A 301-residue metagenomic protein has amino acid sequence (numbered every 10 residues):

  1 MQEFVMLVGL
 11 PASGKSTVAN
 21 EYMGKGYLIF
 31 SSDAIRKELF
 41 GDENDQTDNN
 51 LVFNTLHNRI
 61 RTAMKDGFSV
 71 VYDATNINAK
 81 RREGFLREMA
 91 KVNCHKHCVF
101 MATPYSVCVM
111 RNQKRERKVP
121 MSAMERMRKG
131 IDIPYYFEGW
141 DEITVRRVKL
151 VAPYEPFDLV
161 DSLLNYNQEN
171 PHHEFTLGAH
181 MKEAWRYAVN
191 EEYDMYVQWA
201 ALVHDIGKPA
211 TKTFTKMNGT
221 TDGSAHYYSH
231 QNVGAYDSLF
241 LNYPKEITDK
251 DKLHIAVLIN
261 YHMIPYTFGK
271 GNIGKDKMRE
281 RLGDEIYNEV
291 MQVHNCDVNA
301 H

Functional and structural regions predicted by a protein language model:
Q2-V8, S13, E21, S106-P156: Conserved GTP-binding G-domain of TRAFAC-class P-loop NTPases and closely related GTPase folds
T17-F68: Conserved substrate/cofactor phosphate-moiety recognition/catalytic segment in nucleotide-dependent phosphotransferases
Y27-I29, K96-C98, E142-V145: Conserved beta-strand scaffold positions in the cores of enzyme catalytic domains, especially in NTP/NDP-utilizing
A34-R36, N76-N78, A102-V107, G207: Conserved nucleotide-binding/hydrolysis micro-motifs of P-loop NTPases
D48-K96: Glycine-rich phosphate-binding loop used to anchor ATP phosphates in small-molecule kinases, encompassing both
V92-R111: Conserved phosphate-donor/acceptor-positioning beta-strand/loop module used by diverse small-molecule
R146-G223: Acidic/His-rich, divalent-metal-binding segments that scaffold phosphate/diphosphate chemistry
V189-A300: Divalent metal-dependent catalytic cores for phosphoryl transfer on phosphate-bearing substrates
